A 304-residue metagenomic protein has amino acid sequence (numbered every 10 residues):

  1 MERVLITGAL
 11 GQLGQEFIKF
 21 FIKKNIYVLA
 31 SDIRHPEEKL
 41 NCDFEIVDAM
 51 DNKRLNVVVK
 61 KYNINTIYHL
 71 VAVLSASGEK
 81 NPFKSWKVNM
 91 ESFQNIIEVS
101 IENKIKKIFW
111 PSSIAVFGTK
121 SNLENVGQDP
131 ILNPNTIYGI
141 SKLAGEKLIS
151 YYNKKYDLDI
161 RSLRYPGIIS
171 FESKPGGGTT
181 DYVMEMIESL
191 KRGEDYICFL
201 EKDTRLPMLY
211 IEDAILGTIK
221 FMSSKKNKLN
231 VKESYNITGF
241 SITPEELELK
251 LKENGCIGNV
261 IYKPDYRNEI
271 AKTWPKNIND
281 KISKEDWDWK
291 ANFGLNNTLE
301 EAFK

Functional and structural regions predicted by a protein language model:
R3-K23: N-terminal Rossmann NAD(P)H-binding glycine-rich loop of SDR-like oxidoreductase domains
A49-V88: NAD(P)H-binding glycine-rich loop region in Rossmannoid oxidoreductase-like domains and their noncatalytic homologs
Q94-I137: Conserved Rossmann-fold NAD(P)-dependent oxidoreductase catalytic core, especially the SDR/UDP-sugar
S112-S113, E146-E172: Conserved beta-loop-beta element that borders a ligand/cofactor-binding pocket
G118, N133-I137, R161-D181: Flexible, glycine-rich beta-alpha linker
S141: Active-site helix of classical SDR
P166-P175, E185-L209: A conserved pocket-lining segment of Rossmann-fold NAD(P)-dependent short-chain dehydrogenase/reductase
E194, F199-K202, L206-K304: C-terminal substrate-binding subdomain of Rossmann-fold SDR/epimerase-dehydratase oxidoreductases
